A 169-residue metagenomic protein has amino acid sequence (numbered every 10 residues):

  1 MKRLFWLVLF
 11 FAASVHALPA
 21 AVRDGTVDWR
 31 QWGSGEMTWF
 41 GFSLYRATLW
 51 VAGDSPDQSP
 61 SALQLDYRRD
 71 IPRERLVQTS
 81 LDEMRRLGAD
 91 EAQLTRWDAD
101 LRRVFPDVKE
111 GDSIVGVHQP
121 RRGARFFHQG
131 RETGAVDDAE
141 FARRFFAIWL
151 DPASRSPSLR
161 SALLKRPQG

Functional and structural regions predicted by a protein language model:
L4-A13: Sec-dependent N-terminal signal peptides
H16-G169: Terminal leader/tail segments of proteins
